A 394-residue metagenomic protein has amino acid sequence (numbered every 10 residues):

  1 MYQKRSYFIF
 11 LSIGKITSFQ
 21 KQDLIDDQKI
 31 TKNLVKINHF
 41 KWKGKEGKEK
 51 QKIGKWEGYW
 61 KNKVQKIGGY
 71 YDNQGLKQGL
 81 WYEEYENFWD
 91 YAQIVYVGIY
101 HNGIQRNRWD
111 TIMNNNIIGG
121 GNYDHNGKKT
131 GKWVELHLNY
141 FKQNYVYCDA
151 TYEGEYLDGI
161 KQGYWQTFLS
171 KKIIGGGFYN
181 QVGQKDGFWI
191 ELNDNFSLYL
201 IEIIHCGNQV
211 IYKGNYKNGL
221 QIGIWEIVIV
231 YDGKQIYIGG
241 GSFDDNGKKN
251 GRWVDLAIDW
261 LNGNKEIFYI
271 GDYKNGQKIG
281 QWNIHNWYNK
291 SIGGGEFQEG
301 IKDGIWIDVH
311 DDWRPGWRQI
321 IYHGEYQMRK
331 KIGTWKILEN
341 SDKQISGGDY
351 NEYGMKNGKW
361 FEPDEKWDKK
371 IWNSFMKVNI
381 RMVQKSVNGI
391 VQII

Functional and structural regions predicted by a protein language model:
M1-I394: Glycine/tyrosine- and acidic-biased, solvent-exposed loop/turn segments at the edges of beta-strands
